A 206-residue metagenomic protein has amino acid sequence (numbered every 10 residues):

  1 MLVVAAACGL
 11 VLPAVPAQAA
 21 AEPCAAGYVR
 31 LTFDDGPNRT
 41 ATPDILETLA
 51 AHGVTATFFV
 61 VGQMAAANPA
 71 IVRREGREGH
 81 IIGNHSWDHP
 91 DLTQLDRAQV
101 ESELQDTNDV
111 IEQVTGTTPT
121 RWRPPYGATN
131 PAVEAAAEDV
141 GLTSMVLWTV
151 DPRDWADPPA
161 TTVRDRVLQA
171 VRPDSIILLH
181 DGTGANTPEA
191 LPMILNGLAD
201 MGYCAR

Functional and structural regions predicted by a protein language model:
M1-A19: Secretory targeting and sorting signals
G9, P23-A25, Y203-A205: Sequence contexts marking disulfide-bonded cysteines in secreted/extracellular proteins
A20-L95, Q99, E103, V110-Q113 (+1 more regions): Active-site beta->alpha N-cap acidic-glycine motif
V29-T32, A56-V60, I81-N84, T120-R123 (+3 more regions): Structural recognition of the beta-strand scaffold that forms the well-ordered cores of secreted hydrolase catalytic
P43-D44, A70, A132-A135, E189-M193: Generic recognition of short, well-ordered alpha-helical segments
L46-T55, I81, P90, R97-N130 (+3 more regions): CE4/NodB-like, metal-dependent polysaccharide N-deacetylase domain that modifies extracellular/periplasmic N-acetylated
T118-T120, A128-A170, Y203-R206: His/Asp/Glu-enriched short active-site or ligand-binding loop at hydrolase and phosphoryl-transfer sites
T187-R206: Binuclear metal-dependent phosphoesterase catalytic core
